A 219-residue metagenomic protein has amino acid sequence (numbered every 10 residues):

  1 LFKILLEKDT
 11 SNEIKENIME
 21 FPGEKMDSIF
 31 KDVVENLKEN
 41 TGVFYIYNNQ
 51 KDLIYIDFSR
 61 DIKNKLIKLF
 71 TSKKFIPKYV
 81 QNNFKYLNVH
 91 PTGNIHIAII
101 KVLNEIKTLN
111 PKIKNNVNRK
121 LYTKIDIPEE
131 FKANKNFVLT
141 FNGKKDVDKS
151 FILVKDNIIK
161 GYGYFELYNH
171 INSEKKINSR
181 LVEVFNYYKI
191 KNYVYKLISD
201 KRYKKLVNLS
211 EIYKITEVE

Functional and structural regions predicted by a protein language model:
L1-I18: Acidic, Mg2+-coordinating catalytic module of metal-dependent nucleases/exonucleases that use a two-metal-ion mechanism
N17-E219: Acidic, glycine-enriched active-site microenvironments
